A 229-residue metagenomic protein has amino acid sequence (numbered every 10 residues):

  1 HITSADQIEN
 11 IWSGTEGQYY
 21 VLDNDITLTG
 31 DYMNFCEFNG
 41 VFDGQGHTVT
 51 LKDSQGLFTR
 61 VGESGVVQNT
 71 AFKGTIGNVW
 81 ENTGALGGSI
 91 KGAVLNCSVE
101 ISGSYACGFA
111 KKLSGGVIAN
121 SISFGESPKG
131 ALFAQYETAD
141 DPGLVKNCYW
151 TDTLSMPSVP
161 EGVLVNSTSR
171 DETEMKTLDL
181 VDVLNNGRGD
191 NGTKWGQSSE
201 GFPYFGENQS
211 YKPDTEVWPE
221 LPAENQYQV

Functional and structural regions predicted by a protein language model:
H1-V229: Predominantly extracellular beta-rich ligand-binding scaffolds that present long acidic/polar faces for carbohydrate
